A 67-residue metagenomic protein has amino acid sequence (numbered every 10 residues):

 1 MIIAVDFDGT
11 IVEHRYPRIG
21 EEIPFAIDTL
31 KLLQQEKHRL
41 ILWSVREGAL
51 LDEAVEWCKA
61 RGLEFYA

Functional and structural regions predicted by a protein language model:
M1-A67: Alpha-helical substrate-recognition element adjacent to the catalytic core
